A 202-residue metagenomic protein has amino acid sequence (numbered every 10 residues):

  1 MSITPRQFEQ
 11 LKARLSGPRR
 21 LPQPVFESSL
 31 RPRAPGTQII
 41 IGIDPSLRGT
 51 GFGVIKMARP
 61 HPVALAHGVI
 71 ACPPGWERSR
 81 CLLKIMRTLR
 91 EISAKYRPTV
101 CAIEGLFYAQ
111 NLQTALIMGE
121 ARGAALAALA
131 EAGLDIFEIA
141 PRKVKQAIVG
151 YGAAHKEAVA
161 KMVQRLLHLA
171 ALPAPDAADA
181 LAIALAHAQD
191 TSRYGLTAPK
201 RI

Functional and structural regions predicted by a protein language model:
M1-I202: Phosphate- and other anionic-substrate recognition elements at nucleic-acid/protein interfaces
